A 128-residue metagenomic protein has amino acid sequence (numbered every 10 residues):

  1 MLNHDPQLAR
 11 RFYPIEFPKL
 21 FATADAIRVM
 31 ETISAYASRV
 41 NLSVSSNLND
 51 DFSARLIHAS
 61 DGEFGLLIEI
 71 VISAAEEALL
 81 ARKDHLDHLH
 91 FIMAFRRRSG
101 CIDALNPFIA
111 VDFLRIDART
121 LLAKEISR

Functional and structural regions predicted by a protein language model:
L2-L20: A short helix-turn-beta junction within AAA+ P-loop NTPase domains corresponding to the substrate/partner-engaging
A22-R128: C-terminal alpha-helical "lid" subdomain
